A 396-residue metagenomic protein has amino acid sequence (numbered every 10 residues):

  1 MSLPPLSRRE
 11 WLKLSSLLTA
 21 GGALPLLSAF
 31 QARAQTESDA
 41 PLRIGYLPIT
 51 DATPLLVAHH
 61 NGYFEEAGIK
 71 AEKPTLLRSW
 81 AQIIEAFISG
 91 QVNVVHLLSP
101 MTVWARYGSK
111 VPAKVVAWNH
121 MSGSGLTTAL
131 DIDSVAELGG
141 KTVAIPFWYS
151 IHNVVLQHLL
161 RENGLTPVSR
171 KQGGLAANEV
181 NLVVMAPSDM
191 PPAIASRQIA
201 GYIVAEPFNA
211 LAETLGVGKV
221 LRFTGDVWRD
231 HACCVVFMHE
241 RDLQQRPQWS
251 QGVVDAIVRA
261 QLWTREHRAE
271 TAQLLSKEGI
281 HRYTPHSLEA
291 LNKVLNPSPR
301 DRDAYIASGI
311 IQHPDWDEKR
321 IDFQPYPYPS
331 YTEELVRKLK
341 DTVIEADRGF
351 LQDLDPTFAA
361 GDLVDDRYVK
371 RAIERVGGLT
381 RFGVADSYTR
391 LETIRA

Functional and structural regions predicted by a protein language model:
L3-P4, E10-A32: N-terminal export signals
R8-R9, Q157: Short, cationic motifs built from Arg/Lys/His that form the positively charged side of catalytic pockets
S16, V92, I199, D255-L262: Solvent-exposed alpha-helix faces
Q35-M185, M190-E213, V217-F223, R229-D230 (+2 more regions): Short, glycine-/small- and polar/acidic-enriched structural segments that line small-molecule recognition paths
G125-T127, V235-M238, D242-L243: Short glycine- and hydrophobic/aromatic-rich loop-to-beta-strand nucleating segment in the catalytic cores
R246-L351: Secondary-structure end/capping motifs
S330-A396: Conserved C-terminal helix/tail region of periplasmic/extracytoplasmic solute-binding proteins
